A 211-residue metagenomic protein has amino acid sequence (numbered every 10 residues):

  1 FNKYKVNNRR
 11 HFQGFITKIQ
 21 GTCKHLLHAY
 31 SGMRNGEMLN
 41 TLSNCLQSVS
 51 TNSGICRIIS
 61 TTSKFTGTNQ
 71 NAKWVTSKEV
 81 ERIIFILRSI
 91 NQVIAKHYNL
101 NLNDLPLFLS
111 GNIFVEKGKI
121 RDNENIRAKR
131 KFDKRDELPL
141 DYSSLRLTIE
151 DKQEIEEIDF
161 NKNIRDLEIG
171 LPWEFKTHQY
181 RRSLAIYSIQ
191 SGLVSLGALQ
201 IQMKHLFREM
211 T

Functional and structural regions predicted by a protein language model:
F1-T211: Extended accessory and catalytic-adjacent subdomains in large enzymes
